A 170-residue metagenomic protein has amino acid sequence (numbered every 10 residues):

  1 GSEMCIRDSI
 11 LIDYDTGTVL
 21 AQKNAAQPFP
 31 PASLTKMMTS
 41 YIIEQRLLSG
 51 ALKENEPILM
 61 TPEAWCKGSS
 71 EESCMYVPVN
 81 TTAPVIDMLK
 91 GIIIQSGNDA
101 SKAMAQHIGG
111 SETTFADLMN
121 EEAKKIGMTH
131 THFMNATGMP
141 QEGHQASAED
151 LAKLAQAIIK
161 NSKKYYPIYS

Functional and structural regions predicted by a protein language model:
S2-E3, R7-E149, Q156-K160: Active-site-adjacent loops and short helices of periplasmic peptidoglycan-processing enzymes
N161-S170: Conserved active-site loop region of the serine DD-peptidase/beta-lactamase
